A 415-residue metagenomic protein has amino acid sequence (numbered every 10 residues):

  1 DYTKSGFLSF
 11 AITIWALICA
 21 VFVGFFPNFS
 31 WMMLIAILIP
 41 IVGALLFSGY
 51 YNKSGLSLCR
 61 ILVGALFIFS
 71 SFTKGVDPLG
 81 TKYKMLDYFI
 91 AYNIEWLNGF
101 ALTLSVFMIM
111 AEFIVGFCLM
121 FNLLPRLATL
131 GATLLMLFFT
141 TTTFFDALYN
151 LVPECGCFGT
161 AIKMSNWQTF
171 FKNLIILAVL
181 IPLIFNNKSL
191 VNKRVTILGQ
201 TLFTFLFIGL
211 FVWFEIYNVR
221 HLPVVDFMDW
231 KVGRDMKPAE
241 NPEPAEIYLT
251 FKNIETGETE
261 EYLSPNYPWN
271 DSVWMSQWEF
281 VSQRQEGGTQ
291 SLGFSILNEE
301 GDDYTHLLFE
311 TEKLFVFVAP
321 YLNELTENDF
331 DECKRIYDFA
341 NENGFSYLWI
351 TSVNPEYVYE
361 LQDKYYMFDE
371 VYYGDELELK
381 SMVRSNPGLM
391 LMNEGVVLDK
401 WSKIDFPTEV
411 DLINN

Functional and structural regions predicted by a protein language model:
W15, G55-V76, A101-T142, I184: Functionalized membrane-embedded alpha-helices
C19-F22, F26-I35, L137-L190: Membrane-embedded alpha-helical segments of integral membrane proteins
N192-L222: Internal/C-terminal transmembrane anchor helices
F211-T305: Membrane-interface segments at or immediately adjacent to transmembrane helices that form the boundary between
L249-E255, P387-W401: A short, hydrophobic beta-strand/beta-hairpin element that forms part of a small beta-sheet core
E286, F294-L297, Y304-L325: Short active-site neighborhood of thiol/selenol oxidoreductases, capturing the structured segment around
Y347-I350, K364-N386: Short, internal strand/loop/helix patches that form the active-site neighborhood or redox-interaction surface
E394-N415: Non-catalytic, surface beta->alpha helical segment in thiol-disulfide oxidoreductase systems
